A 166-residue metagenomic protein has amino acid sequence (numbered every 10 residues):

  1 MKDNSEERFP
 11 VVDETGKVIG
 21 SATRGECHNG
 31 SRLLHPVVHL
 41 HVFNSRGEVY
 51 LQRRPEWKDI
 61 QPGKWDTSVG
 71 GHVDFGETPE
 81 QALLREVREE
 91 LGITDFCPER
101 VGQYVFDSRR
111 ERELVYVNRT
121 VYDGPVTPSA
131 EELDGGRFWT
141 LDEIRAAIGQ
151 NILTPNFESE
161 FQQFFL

Functional and structural regions predicted by a protein language model:
K2-H39, F43-S45: Acidic, metal-coordinating catalytic segment for phosphate/diphosphate chemistry, firing primarily on the Nudix
K17, Q81, R85, E89 (+1 more regions): Replace "anionic and nucleotidyl ligands
E26, G63, F75, R100-Y104 (+1 more regions): Nudix hydrolase/Nudix homology domain
V37-V69: A glycine-rich, hydrophobic loop/mini-helix early in the fold
Y50-L51, S68-R100: The catalytic Nudix box helix
